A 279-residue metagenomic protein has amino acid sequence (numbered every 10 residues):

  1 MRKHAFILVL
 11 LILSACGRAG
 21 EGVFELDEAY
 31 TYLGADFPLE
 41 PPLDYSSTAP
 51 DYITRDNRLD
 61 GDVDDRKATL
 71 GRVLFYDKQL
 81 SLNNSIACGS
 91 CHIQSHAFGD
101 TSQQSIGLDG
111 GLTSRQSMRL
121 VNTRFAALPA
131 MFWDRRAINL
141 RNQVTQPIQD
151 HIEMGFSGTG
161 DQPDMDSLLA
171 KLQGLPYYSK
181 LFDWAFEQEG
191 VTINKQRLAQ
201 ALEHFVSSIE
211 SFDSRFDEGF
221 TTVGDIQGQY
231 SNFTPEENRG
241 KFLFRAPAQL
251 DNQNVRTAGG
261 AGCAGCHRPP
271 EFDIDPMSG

Functional and structural regions predicted by a protein language model:
H4-L13: Sec-dependent N-terminal signal peptides
C16-G279: Periplasmic c-type cytochrome electron-transfer domains
